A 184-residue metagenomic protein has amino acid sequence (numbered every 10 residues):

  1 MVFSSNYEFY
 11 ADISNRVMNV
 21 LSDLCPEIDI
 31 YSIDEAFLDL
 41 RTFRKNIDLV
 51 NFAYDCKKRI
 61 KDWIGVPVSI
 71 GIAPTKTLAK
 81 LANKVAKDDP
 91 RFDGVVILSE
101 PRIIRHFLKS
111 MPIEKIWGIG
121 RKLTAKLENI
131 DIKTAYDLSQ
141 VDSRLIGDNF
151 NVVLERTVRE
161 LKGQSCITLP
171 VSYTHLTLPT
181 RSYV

Functional and structural regions predicted by a protein language model:
M1-R91, S143, E155, G163-P170: Structure-specific DNA junction-binding interface
V2, K115, L123-L176, R181-S182: DNA-contacting surface of Y-family translesion DNA polymerases
L40-F43, L178, V184: Hydrophobic pocket-lining residues within nucleotide cofactor-binding pockets
F43-R44, A73-T77, I103, P112-I113 (+1 more regions): Short acidic/polar capping segments at secondary-structure boundaries
P67, S110, L178-P179: Proline-centered helix-kink/hinge sites
L81, F107, N149: Residues that scaffold the ATP/ADP-binding catalytic core of kinase and kinase-like folds
D93-S110: A short, charged helix-loop
